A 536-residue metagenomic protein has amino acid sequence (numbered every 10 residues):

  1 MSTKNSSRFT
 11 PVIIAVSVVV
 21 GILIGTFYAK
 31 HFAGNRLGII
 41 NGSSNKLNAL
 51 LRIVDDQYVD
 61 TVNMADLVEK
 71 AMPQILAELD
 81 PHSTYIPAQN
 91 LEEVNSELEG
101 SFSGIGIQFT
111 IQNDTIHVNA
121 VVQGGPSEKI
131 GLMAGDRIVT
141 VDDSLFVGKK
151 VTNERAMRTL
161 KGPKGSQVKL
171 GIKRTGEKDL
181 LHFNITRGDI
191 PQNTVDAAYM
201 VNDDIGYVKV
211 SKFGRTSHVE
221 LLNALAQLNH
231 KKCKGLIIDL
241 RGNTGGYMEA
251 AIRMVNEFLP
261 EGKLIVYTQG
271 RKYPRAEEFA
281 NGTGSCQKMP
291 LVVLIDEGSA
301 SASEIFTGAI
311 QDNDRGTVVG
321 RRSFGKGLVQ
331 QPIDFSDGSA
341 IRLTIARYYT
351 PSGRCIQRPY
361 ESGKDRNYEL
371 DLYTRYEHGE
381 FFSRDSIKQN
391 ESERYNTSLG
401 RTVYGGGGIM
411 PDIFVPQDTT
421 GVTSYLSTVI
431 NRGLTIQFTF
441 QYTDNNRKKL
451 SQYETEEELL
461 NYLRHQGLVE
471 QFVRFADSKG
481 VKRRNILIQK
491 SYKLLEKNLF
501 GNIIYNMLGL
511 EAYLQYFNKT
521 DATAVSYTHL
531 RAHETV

Functional and structural regions predicted by a protein language model:
S2-T3, F27-S43, L47, L51-V59 (+5 more regions): Cleft-lining beta-strand/loop regions that shape enzyme active-site pockets
K4-V16: N-terminal Sec-pathway targeting helices
I13-T26: Hydrophobic membrane-insertion alpha-helices, especially the h-region of bacterial N-terminal signal peptides
I53-Q57, T61, K70, Q74-E78 (+23 more regions): Structured segments of extracytoplasmic/periplasmic soluble domains in secreted or envelope-associated proteins
Y58-N119, G165-A197, F517-T523: Extended, small/polar residue-biased N-terminal targeting/export presequences and adjacent propeptide/linker tracts
T317-Y349, K364-Y376, E380-Q389: Flexible, acidic/glycine-enriched loop-and-adjacent beta/alpha segments that face the extracytoplasmic/periplasmic side
C355-I356, Y360-S526, L530-R531: Conserved functional hotspot residues or short segments at active or partner-binding sites across diverse domains
A532-V536: A short, hydrophobic C-terminal helix/tail in secreted or cell-surface proteins
